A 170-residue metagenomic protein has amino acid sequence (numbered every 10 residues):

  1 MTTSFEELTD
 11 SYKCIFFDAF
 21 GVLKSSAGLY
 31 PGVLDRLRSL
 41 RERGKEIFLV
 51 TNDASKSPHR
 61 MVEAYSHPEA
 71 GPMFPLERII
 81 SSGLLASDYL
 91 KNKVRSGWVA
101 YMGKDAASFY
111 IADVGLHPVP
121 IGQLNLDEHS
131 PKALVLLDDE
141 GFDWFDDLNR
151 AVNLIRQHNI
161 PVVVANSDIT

Functional and structural regions predicted by a protein language model:
M1-T170: HAD-like aspartate-dependent phosphatase fold
